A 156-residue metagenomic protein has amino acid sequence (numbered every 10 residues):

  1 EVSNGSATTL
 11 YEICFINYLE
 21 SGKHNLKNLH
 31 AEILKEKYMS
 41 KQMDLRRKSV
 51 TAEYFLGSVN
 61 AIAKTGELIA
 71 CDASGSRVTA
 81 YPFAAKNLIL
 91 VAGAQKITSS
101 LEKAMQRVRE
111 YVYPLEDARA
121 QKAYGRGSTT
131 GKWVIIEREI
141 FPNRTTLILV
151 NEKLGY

Functional and structural regions predicted by a protein language model:
E1-L56: N-terminal active-site beta-alpha-beta segment that forms phosphate/nucleotide-binding and substrate-recognition loops
K48-Y156: Conserved phosphate- and dinucleotide-binding cores of soluble alpha/beta proteins, encompassing both enzyme active
